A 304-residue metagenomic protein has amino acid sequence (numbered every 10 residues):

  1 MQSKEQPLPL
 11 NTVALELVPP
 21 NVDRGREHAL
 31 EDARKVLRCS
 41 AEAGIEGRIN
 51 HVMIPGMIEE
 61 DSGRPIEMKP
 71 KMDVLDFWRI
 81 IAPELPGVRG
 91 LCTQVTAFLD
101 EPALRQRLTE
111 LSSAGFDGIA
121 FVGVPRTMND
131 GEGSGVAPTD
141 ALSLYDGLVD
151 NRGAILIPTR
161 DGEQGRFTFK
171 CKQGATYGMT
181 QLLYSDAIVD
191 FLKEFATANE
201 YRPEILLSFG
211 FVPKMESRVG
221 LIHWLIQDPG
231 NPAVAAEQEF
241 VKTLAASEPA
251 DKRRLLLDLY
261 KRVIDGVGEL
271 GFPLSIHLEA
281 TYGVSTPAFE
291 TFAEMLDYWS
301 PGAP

Functional and structural regions predicted by a protein language model:
Q2-G162, T243-L257, P273-S275, T281-P304: Active-site beta->alpha loop and helix N-cap motifs at the rims of alpha/beta catalytic domains
A41, T197, K261-D265: Generic structural signal for well-ordered alpha-helical scaffold segments
P55, T180-Q181, G210, E279: Generic beta-strand/beta-sheet core signal
L85-P86, A198-P203, G268-G271, A303: Short helix-capping segments at alpha-helix termini
G118-I155, T159-T176, T180, I188 (+2 more regions): Conserved anion-binding
K170, K261-E269, L278, E294: Charged, elongated alpha-helical/coil segments that serve as electrostatic interaction surfaces for nucleic-acid
R202-F272: Catalytic-face loop-and-helix region of soluble metabolic enzyme cores
